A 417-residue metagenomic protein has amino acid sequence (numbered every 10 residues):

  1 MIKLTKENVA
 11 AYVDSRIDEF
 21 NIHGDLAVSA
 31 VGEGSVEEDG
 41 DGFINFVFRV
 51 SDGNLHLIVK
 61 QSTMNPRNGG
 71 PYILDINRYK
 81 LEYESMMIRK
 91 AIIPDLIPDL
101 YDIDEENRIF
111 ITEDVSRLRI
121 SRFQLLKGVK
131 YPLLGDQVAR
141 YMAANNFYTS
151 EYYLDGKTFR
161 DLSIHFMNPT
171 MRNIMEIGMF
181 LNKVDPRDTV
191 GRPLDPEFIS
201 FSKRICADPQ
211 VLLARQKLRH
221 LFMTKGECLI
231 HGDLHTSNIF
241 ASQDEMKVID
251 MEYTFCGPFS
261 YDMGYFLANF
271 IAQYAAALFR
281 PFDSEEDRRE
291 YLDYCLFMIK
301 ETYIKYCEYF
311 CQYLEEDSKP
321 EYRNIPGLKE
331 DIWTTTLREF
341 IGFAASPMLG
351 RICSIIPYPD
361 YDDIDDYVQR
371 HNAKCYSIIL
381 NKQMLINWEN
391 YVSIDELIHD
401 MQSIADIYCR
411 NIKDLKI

Functional and structural regions predicted by a protein language model:
M1-S35: Juxta-kinase regulatory segment immediately upstream of eukaryotic protein kinase catalytic domains
E37-G53, L57-V59, L213-M263: Active-site acidic catalytic loop and adjacent metal/ATP-binding pocket of ATP-dependent phosphoryl transfer enzymes
R49-I164: ATP-binding pocket architecture of kinase catalytic cores
M64, R117, M246, T254-C256 (+1 more regions): Activation segment
P66-N77, L278-L292, I364-R370: Short, flexible/disordered intra-domain loops and linkers
P71, I120-Y141, E151-H231: ATP-dependent phospho-/nucleotidyl transfer catalytic cores
E84, Y261-S318, A344-Y361: Active-site activation/catalytic loop segments of kinase-like enzymes and analogous catalytic loops in related
P326-I417: ATP/Mg2+ or Mg2+-diphosphate-binding catalytic cores that bind nucleotide phosphates or diphosphates via glycine-rich
